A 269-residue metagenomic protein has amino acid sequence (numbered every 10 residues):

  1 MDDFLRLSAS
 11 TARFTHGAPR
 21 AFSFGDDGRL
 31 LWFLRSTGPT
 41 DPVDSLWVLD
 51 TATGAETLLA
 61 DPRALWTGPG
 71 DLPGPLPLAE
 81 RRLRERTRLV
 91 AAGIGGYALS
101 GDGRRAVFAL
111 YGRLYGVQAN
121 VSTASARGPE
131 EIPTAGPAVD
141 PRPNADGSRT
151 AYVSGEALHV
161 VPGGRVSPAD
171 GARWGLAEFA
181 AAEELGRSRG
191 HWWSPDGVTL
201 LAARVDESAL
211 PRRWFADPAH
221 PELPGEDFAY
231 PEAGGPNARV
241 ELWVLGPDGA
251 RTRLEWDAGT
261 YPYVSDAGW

Functional and structural regions predicted by a protein language model:
M1-W269: Beta-propeller folds
